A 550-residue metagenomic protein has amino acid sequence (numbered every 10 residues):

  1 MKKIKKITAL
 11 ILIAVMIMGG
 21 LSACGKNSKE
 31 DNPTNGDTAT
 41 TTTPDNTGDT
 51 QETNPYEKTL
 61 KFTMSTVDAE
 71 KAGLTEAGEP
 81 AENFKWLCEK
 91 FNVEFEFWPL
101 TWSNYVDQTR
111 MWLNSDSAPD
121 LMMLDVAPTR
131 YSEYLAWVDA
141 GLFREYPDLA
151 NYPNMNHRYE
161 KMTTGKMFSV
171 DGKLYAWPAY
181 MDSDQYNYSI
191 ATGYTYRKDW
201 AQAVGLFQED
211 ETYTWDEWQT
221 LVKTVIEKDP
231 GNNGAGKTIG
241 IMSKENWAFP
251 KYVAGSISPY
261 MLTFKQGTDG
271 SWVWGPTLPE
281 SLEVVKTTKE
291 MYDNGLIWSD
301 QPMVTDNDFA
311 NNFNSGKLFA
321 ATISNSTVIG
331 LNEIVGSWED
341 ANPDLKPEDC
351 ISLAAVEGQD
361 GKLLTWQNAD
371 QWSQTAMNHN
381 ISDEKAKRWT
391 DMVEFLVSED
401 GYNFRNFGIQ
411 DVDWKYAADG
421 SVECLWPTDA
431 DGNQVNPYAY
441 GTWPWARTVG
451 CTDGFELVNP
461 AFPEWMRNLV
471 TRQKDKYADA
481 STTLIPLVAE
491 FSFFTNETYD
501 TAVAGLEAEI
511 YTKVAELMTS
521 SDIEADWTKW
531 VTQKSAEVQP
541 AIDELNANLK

Functional and structural regions predicted by a protein language model:
M1-K3: N-terminal secretory signal peptides that target proteins for export/translocation
K6-L10, C24-E217, Y252-G255, M261-F264 (+3 more regions): Conserved N-terminal structural module of periplasmic/extracytoplasmic solute-binding proteins
G19-A23: C-terminal motif of bacterial Sec signal peptides marking the signal peptidase cleavage site
T66-V67, D391-E516, S521: Conserved small-residue motifs centered on glycine
E70-L74, S103-D107, P128-S132, S183-Y186 (+7 more regions): Flexible loop/turn segments at secondary-structure boundaries
E94-L100, S299-D300, I351-A354: General small-molecule cofactor/ligand-binding pocket signal
S132-P147, K173, N332-K362: Ligand-binding "clamshell"
K173-A248, Q266-N312, K317, A321-S324 (+6 more regions): Helix-loop-helix "hinge/cap" segment bordering the ligand-binding cleft or interdomain interface
